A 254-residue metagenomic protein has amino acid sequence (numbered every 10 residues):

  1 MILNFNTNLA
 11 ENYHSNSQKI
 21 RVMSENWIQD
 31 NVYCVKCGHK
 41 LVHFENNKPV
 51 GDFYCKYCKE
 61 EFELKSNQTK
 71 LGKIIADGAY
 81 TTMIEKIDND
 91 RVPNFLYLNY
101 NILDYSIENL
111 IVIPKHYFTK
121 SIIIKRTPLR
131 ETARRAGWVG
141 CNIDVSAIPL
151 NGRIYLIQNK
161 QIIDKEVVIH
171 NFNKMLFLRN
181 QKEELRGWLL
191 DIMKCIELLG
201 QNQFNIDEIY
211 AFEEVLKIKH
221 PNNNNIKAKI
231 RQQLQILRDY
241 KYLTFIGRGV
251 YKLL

Functional and structural regions predicted by a protein language model:
M1-N89: N-terminal cysteine/histidine-rich coordination modules
N26, N47, Q181-L185, N222 (+1 more regions): Residue-level marker of regulatory loop/turn positions in helix-turn-helix DNA-binding domains and in histidine
F62-V139: Domain-exit/linker segments immediately C-terminal to small folded modules
V112-D191: Long, low-complexity, charged/polar intrinsically disordered regions in eukaryotic proteins
E183-F204, Q235: Positively charged, polyanion-binding regions of nucleic-acid-associated proteins
E208-F212: A short acidic, leucine-rich amphipathic alpha-helix
E214-I230: Short, positively charged loop/turn segments that connect secondary-structure elements
A228-L254: Charged low-complexity interaction tracts in eukaryotic proteins
